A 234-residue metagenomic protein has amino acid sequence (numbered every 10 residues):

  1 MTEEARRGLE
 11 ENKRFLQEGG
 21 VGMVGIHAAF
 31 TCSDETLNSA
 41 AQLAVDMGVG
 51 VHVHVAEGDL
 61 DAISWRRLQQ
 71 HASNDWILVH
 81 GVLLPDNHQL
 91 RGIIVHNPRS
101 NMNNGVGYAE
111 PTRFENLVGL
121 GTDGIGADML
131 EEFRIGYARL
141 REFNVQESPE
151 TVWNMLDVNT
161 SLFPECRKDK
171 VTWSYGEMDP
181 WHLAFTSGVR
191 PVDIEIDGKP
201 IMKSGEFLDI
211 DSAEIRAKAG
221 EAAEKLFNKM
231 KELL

Functional and structural regions predicted by a protein language model:
M1-I77, G81: Metal-coordinating catalytic core of metallo-dependent amide/deamination hydrolases
A5, S33, L37, T122 (+5 more regions): Generic structural signal for well-ordered, non-membrane alpha-helical segments in soluble metabolic enzymes
G8-E11, S33-A40, E110, M129-E132 (+2 more regions): General structural feature for long, well-ordered alpha-helical segments within catalytic domains of soluble enzymes
Q17, V45-V49, A138, E142 (+3 more regions): Generic secondary-structure signature for well-ordered alpha-helical cores
A28, V55, G124, K199-P200: Conformational gate/switch positions in structured elements
Q70-G176, A184-T186: Active-site-adjacent C-terminal substructures of enzyme catalytic domains
W153-L234: Active-site microenvironment of metallo-dependent hydrolases
